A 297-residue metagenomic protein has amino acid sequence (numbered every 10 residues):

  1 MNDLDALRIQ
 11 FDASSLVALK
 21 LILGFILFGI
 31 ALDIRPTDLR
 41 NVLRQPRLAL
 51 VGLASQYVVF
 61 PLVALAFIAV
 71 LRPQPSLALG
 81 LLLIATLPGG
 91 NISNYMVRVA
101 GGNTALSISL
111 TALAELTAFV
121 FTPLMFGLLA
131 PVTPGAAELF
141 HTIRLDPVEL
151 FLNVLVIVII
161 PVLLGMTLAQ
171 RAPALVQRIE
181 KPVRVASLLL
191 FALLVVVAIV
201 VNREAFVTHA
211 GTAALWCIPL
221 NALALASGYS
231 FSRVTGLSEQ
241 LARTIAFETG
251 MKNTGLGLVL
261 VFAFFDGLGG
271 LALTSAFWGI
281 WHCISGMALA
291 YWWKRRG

Functional and structural regions predicted by a protein language model:
M1-G297: Alpha-helical transmembrane segments of multi-pass small-molecule/ion transporters
